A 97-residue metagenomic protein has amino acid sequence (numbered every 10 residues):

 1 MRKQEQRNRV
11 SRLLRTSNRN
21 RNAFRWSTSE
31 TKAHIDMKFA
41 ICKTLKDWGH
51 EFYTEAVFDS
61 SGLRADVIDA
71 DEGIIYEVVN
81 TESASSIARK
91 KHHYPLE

Functional and structural regions predicted by a protein language model:
M1-R25, I35, F39: Nuclease-adjacent, charged terminal/linker segments that flank catalytic cores
A23-A33, F39-E82: Active-site metal-binding core of divalent-cation-utilizing nuclease and nuclease-like domains
I75-E97: Basic, amphipathic alpha-helical patches used to engage nucleic acids or provide basic targeting signals, exemplified
